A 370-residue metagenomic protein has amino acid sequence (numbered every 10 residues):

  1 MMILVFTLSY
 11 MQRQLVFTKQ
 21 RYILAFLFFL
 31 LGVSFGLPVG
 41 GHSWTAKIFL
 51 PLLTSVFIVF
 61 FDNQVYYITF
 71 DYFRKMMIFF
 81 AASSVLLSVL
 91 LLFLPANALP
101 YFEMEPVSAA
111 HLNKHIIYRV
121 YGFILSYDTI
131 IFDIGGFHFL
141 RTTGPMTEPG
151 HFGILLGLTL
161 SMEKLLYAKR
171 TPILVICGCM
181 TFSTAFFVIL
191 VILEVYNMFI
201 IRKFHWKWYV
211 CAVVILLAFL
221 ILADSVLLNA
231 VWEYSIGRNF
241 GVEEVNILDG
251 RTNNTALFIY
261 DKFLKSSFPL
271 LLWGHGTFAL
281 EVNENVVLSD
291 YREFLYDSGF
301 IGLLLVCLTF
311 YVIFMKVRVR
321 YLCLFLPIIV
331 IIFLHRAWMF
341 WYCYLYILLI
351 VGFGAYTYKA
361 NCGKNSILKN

Functional and structural regions predicted by a protein language model:
M2-F60, L86, I328-I331: N-terminal hydrophobic segments of proteins, predominantly signal-anchor/transmembrane helices of inner/organellar
M2-L15, I154-K164, F300-R318: Hydrophobic, aromatic-rich transmembrane alpha-helices and their immediate juxtamembrane boundary segments
I3-F6, F325-F333, M339-N370: Transmembrane alpha-helices of multi-pass inner-membrane enzymes
P38-L94, V306-V312: Transmembrane alpha-helical segments and their membrane-water interfaces
R74-F93, Y121-F182, V188-F199: Alpha-helical transmembrane segments of multi-pass inner-membrane proteins
L86-A96, I201-V242, F263-S266: A membrane-periplasm/extracellular boundary helix in multi-pass inner-membrane enzymes that assemble envelope glycans
Y167-R170, V191-N197, W208-V210, D297-L334: Hydrophobic transmembrane alpha-helices and their immediate junctions
A230-I301: Long extracytoplasmic/lumenal interhelical loops at the membrane interface of multi-pass membrane proteins
